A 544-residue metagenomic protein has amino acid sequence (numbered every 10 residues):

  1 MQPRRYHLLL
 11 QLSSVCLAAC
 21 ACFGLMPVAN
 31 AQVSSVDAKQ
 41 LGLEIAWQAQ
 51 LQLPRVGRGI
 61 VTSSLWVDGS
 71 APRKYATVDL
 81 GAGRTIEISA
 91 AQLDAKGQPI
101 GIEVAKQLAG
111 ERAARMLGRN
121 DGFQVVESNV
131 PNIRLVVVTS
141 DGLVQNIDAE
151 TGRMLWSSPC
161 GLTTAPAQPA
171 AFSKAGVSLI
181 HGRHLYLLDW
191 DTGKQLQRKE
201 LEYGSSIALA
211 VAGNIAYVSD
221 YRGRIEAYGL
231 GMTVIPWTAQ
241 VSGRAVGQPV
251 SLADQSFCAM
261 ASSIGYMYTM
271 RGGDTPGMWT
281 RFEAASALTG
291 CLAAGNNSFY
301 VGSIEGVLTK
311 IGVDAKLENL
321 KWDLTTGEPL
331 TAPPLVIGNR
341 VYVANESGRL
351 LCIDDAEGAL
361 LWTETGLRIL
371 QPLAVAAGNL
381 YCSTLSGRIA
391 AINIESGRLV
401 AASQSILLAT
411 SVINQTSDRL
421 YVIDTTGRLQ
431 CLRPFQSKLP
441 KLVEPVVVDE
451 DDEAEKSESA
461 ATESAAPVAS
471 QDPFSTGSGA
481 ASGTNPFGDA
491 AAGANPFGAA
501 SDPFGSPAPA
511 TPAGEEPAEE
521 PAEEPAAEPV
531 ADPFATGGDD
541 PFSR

Functional and structural regions predicted by a protein language model:
M1-L9: N-terminal secretory signal peptides that target proteins for export/translocation
Q11-G24: Bacterial N-terminal signal peptides
F23-A31: Signal peptide processing junction and immediate N-terminal pro/mature segment of secreted/exported proteins
N30-N129, V136, L143, D148-L162 (+14 more regions): Aromatic (tryptophan-biased) beta-strands that constitute blades/sheets of beta-rich domains
G57-D79, E111-V144, G161-Y186, K199-E226 (+7 more regions): Repeat-blade elements of multi-bladed beta-propeller folds
N393: A conserved amphipathic helix/loop scaffold that creates a polar/acidic microenvironment used either to coordinate
N485-P486, N495-G498, D502-G505, P509 (+1 more regions): Short, low-complexity, Pro/Ser/Thr/Gly-rich segments in the mature regions of secreted, periplasmic
